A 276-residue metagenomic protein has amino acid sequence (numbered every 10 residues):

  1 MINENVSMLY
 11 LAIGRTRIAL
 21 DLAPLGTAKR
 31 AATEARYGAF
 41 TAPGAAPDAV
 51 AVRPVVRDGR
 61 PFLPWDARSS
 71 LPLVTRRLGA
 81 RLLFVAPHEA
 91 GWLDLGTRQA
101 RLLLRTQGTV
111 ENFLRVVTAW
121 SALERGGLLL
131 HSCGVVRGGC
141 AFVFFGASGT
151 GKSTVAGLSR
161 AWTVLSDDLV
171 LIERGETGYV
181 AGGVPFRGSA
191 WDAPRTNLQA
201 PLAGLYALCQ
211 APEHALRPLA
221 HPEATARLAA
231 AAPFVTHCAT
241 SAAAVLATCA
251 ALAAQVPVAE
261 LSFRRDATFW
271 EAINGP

Functional and structural regions predicted by a protein language model:
I2-S148, L158-L165, V170-P276: A noncatalytic interaction/capping subdomain that flanks phosphate/NTP-handling catalytic cores
T150-K152: Conserved glycine(s) of the Walker
V155: Hydrophobic positions on the alpha1 helix immediately C-terminal to the Walker A/P-loop
